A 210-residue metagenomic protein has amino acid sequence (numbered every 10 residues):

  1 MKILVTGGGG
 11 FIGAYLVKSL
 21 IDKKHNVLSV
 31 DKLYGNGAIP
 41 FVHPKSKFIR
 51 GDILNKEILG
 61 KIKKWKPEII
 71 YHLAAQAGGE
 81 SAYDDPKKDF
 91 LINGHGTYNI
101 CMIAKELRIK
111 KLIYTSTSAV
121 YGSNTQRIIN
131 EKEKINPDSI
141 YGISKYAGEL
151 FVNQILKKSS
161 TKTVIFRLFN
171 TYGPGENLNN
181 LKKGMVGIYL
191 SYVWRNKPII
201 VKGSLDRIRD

Functional and structural regions predicted by a protein language model:
M1-F169: N-terminal Rossmann-like NAD(P)+-binding domain of SDR-like oxidoreductases, especially those catalyzing
L150-D210: NAD(P)-dependent short-chain dehydrogenase/reductase
